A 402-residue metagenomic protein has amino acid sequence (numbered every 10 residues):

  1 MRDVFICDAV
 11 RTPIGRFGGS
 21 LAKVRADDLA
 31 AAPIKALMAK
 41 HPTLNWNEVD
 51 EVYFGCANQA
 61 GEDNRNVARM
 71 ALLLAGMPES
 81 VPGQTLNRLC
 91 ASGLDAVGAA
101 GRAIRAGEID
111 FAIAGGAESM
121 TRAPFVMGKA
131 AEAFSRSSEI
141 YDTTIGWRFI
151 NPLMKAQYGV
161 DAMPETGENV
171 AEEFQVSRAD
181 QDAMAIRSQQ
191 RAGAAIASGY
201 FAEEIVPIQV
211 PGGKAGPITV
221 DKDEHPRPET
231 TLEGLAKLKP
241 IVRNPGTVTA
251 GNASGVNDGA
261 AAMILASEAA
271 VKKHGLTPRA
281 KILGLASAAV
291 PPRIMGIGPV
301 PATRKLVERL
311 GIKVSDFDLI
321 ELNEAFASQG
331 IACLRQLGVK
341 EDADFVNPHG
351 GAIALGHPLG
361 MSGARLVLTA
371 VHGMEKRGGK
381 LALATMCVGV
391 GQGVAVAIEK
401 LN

Functional and structural regions predicted by a protein language model:
M1-A75, P82, T166-R178, S188 (+4 more regions): Conserved active-site "lid/cap" helical segment
M1-V24, I145, T231-I297, P301 (+5 more regions): Condensing-enzyme catalytic core mediating Claisen C-C bond formation in acyl metabolism
R11-T12, A22-K23, D27-A31, T43 (+3 more regions): N-terminal extracellular/periplasmic Venus flytrap/periplasmic-binding protein-like
V24, C56-A112, T144-W147, Q157-M163 (+4 more regions): Conserved catalytic cysteine-centered active-site region of acyl-thioester-dependent Claisen-condensing enzymes
N87-E118, A171-Y200, A262-A269, L334-R335 (+2 more regions): Active-site-proximal alpha-helical scaffold in enzymes
R105, F111-N169: Flexible glycine-/small-residue-enriched beta->alpha junction loops that bind anionic phosphate/pyrophosphate groups
E168, G212, L283-A354: Active-site pocket-lining segment
